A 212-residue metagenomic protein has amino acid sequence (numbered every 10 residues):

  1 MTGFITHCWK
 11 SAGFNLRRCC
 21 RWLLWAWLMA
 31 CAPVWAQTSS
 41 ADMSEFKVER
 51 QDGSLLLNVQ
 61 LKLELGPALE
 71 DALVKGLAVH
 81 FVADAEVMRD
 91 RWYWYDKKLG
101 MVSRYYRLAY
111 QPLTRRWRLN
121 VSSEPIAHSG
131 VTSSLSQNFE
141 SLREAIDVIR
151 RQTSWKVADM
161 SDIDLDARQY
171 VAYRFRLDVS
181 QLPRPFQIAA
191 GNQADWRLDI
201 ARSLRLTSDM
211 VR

Functional and structural regions predicted by a protein language model:
M1-L16: N-terminal secretory signal peptides that target proteins for export/translocation
N15-P33: Bacterial N-terminal signal peptides
V34-A41: Boundary at the C-terminal end of the N-terminal hydrophobic targeting segment
A41-K47, P67, S103-Y105, S154-D159: Short structured motifs
L55-L65: Short, well-ordered beta-strand segments enriched in hydrophobic/aromatic residues
N58-Q60, N138-M160: A beta-strand/beta-hairpin structural motif
D71-R143: Structured domain cores in non-transmembrane regions
S154-R212: Glycine-rich, aromatic-bearing surface loops/beta-hairpins
